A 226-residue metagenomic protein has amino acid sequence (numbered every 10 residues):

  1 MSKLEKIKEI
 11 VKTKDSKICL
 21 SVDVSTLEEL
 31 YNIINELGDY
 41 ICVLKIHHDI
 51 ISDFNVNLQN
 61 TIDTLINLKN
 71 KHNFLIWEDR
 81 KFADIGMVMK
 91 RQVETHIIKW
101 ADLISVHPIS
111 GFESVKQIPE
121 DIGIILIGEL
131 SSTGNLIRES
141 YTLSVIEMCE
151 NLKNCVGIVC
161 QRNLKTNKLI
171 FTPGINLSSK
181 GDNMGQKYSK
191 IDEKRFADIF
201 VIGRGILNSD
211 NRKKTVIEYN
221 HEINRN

Functional and structural regions predicted by a protein language model:
M1-W77, D84, E139-V156, N163 (+3 more regions): Conserved N-terminal beta1-alpha1 strand-loop-helix module at the mouth
I7, L30-I34, D63-L65, R91-V93 (+2 more regions): Short, charged beta->alpha transition segments
T13-S16, D84-F171, L177-K180: Conserved anion-binding
V22, E78-R80, V106, P173: Active-site flanking residues adjacent to catalytic metal/cofactor-binding acidic residues
D39, K99, L152, K194-R195: Structural motif
H47, R80, H107, G203: Short beta->alpha connector loops at strand-helix junctions that form conserved, small/polar/Pro-enriched
M87-T95, K180-F196, K214-Y219: Catalytic cores of alpha/beta
C160-G205: A C-terminal functional module that forms or caps the active site or interfaces directly with catalytic machinery
